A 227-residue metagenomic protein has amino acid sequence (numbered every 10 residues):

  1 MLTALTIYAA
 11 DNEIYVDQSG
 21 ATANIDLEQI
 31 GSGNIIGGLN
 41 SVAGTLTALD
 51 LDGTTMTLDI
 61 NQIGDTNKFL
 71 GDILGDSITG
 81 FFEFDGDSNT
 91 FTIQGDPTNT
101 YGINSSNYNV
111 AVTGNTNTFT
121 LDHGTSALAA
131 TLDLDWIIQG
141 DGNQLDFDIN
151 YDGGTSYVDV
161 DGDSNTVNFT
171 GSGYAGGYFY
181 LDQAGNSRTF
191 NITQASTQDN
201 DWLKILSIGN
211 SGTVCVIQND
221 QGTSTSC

Functional and structural regions predicted by a protein language model:
M1-C227: Long, low-complexity, polar and repeat-rich extracellular regions of very large Gram-negative surface proteins
